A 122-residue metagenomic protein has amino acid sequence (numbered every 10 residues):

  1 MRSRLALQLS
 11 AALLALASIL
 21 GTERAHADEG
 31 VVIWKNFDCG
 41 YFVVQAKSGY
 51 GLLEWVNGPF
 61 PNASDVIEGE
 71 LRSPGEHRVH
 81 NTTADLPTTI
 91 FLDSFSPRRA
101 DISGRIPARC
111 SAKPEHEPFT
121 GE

Functional and structural regions predicted by a protein language model:
M1-A11: Bacterial N-terminal signal peptides that target proteins for export
S10-I19: Bacterial N-terminal signal peptides
H26-F37: Structural detector for short beta-strands of small beta-barrel domains
D38-V44: Short aromatic-glycine-enriched beta-strand elements
Y50-F60: Beta-strand/loop nucleic-acid-binding surfaces
S73-T83: Short, Lys/Arg- and Gly-enriched loop/turn segments at beta-strand edges
T83-E122: C-terminal partner/receptor-binding element of secreted or periplasmic proteins
